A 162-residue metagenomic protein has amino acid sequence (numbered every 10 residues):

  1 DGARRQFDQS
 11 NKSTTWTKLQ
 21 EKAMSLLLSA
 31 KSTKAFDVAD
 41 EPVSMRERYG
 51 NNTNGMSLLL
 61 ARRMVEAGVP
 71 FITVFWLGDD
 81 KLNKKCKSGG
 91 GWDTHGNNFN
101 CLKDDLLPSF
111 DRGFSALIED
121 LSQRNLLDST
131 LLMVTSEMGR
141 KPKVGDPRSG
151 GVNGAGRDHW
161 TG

Functional and structural regions predicted by a protein language model:
D1-G162: Ligand-binding pockets and gating/stacking loops
